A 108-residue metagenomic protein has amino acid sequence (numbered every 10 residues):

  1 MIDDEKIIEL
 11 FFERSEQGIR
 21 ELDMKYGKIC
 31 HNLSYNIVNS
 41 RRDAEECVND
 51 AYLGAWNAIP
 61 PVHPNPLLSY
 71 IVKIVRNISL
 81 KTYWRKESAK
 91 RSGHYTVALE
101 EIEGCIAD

Functional and structural regions predicted by a protein language model:
M1-L10, E21: Extreme N-terminal regulatory/targeting segments of RNA polymerase sigma factors
I8-E9, H31, Y35, V72 (+1 more regions): Solvent-exposed, non-membrane alpha-helical residues enriched in polar/charged side chains
F12-E21, H31-D50: Short, charged helix-capping/linker segments at alpha-helix termini
L22-Y26, C30, V75: Hydrophobic/aromatic residues within well-ordered alpha-helical segments
N32, E46-L53, N57, N65-N77: Structural recognition of an alpha-helix C-terminal capping motif at a helix-to-coil junction
R76-Y95: Arg/Lys-rich amphipathic alpha helix in sigma70-family domain 2
E100-D108: Acidic, proline/glycine-rich intrinsically disordered inter-domain spacer in sigma factors
